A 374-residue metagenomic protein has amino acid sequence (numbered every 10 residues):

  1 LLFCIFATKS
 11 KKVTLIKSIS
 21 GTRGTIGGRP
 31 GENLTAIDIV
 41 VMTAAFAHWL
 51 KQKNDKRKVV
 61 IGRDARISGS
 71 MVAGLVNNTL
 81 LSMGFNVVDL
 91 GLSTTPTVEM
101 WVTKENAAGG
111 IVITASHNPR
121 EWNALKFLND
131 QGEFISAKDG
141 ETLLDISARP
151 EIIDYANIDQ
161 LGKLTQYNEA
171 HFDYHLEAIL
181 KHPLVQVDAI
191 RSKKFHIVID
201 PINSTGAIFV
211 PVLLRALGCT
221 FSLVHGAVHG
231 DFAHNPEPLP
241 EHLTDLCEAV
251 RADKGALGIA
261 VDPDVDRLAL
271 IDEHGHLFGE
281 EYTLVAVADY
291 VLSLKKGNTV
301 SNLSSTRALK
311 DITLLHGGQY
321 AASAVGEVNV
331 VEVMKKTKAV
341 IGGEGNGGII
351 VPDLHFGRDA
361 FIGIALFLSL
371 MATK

Functional and structural regions predicted by a protein language model:
I5, K11-N78, S82-M83, L164-I197: An N-terminal, well-structured beta->alpha segment
T25, N123-D253: Gly/Ser/Thr-enriched, mixed-charge loops and adjacent short helices that form phosphate/oxyanion-binding elements
H48, K58-W122, V212-I271: N-terminal small/polar loop signature for handling phosphorylated ligands or for N-terminal nucleophile
V87-P96, L277-E280, N302, S323-A324: Active-site nucleophile and cofactor-binding loops and adjacent substrate-binding regions of central metabolic enzymes
R120-S136, D145, I190, D245-G317: Replace "Mg2+/Mn2+-dependent" with "divalent metal-dependent
L223-H225, H276-K295, E327, A360-S369: Gly/Ser/Thr-rich active-site loops/lids in small-molecule metabolic enzymes that frequently grip phosphoryl groups
L257, K295-K374: Phosphate-binding and adjacent anionic-ligand microenvironments
